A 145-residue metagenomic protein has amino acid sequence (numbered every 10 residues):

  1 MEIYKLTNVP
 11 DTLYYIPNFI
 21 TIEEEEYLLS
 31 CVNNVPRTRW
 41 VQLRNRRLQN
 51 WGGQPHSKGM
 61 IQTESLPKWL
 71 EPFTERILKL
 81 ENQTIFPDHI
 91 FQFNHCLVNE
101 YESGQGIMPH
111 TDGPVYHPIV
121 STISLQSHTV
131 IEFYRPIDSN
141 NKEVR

Functional and structural regions predicted by a protein language model:
M1-R145: Non-heme Fe(II) oxygenase metal-center motifs and adjacent flexible, charged/small-residue loops
